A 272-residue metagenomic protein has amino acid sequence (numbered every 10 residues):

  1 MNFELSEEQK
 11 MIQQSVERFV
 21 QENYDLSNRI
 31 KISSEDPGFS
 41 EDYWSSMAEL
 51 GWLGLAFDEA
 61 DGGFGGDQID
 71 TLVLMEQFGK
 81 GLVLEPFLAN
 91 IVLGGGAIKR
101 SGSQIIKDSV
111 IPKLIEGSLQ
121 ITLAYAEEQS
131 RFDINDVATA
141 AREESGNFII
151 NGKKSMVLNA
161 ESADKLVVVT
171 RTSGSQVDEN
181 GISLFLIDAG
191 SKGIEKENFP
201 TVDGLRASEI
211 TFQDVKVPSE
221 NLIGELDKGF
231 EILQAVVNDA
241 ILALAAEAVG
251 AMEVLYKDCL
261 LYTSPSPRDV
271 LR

Functional and structural regions predicted by a protein language model:
N2-I12, K80, K192-S264: Glycine-rich beta->alpha junctions and the first turn(s) of the following alpha-helix
Q9, G51, L74, S103 (+4 more regions): Buried hydrophobic positions in well-ordered alpha/beta secondary-structure cores of metabolic enzymes
E49-D108, P112-G117, L158-K165: Internal helix-loop-helix
F87, Q129-F132, M156-N159, S175-Q176 (+1 more regions): Short Gly/Pro-enriched turn/cap motifs at secondary-structure boundaries
G117-Y125: A short, Trp-centered hydrophobic/proline-enriched beta-strand micro-motif
T139-R142: A structural signal for short hydrophobic beta-strand segments in well-ordered beta-sheet cores
N151-E195: A short core secondary-structure module
Y262-R272: Single conserved hydrophobic/aromatic residue that forms the stacking wall/gate of nucleotide- or nucleobase-binding
